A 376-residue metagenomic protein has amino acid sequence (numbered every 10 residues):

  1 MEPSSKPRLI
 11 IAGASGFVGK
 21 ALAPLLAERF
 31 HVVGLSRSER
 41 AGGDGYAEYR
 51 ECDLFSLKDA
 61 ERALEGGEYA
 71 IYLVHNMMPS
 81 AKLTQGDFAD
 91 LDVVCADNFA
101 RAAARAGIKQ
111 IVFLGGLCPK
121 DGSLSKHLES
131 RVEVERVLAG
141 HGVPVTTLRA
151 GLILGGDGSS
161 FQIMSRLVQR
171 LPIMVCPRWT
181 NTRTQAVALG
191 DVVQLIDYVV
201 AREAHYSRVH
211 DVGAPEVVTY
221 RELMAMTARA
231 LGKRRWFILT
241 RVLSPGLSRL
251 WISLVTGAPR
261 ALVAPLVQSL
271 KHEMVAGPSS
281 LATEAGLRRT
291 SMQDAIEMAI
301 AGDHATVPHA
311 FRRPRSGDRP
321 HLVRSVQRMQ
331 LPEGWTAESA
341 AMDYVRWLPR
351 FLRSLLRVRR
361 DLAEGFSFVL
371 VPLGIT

Functional and structural regions predicted by a protein language model:
E2-R29: N-terminal Rossmann NAD(P)H-binding glycine-rich loop of SDR-like oxidoreductase domains
P3, Y198-L262, E273-I375: Mid/C-terminal beta-alpha module of Rossmann-like enzyme folds, strongest in SDR-family dehydrogenases/epimerases
A12, L35, L73-V74, I111-L117 (+1 more regions): SDR active-site strand-loop-helix element
G19-K20, V93, V132: Residues forming the Rossmann-fold NAD(P)(H) cofactor-binding site
H31-R37: Conserved glycine-rich Rossmann-like NAD(P)H-binding loop of the short-chain dehydrogenase/reductase
R40-A106, L117-D121: NAD(P)H-binding glycine-rich loop region in Rossmannoid oxidoreductase-like domains and their noncatalytic homologs
R105-Q110, V143: A short helix->loop->beta-strand "cap" motif at the edges of active sites that frequently abuts
D121-K233, L250, G257: Oxidoreductase cofactor-interface core, primarily capturing Rossmann-like NAD(P)-dependent enzymes
